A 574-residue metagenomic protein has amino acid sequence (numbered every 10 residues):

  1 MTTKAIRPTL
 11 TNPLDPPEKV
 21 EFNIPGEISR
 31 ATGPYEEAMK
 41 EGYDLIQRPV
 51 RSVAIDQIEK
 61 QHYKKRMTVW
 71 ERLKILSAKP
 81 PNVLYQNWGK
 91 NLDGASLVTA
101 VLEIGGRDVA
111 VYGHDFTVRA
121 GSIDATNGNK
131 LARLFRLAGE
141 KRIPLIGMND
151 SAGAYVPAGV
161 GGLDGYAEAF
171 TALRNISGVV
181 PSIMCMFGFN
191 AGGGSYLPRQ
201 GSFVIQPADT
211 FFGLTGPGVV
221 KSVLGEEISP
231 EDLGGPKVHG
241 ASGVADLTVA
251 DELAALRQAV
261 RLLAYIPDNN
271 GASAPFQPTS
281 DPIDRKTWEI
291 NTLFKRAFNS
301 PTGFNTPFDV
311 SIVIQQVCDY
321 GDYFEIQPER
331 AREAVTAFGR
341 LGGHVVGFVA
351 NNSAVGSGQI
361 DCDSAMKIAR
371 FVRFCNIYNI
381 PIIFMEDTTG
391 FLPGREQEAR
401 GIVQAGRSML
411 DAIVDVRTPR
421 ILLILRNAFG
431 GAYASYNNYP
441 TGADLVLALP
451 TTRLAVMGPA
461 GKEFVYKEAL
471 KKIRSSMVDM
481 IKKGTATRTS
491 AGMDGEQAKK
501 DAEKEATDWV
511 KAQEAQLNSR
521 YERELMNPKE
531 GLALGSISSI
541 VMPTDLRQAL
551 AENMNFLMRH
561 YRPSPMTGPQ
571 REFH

Functional and structural regions predicted by a protein language model:
T2-H574: Ligand-binding clefts of soluble mixed alpha/beta catalytic domains
